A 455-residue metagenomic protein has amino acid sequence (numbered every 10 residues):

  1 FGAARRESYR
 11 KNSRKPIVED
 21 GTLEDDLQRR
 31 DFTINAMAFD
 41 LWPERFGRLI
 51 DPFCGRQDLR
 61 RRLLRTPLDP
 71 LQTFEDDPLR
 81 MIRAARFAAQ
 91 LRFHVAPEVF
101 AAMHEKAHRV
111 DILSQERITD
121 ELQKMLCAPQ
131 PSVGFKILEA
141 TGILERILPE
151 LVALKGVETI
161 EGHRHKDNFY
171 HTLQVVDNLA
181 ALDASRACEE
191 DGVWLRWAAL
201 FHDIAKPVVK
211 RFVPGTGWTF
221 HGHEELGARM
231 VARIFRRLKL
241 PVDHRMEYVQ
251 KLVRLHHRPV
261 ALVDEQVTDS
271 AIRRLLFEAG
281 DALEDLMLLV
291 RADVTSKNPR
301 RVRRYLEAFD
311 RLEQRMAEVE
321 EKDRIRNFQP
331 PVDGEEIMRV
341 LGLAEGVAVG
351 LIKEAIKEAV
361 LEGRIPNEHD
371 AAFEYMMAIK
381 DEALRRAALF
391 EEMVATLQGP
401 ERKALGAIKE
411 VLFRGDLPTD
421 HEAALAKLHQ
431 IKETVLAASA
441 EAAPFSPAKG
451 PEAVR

Functional and structural regions predicted by a protein language model:
F1-R455: Catalytic cores of the polymerase beta-like nucleotidyltransferase superfamily and closely associated nucleotide
